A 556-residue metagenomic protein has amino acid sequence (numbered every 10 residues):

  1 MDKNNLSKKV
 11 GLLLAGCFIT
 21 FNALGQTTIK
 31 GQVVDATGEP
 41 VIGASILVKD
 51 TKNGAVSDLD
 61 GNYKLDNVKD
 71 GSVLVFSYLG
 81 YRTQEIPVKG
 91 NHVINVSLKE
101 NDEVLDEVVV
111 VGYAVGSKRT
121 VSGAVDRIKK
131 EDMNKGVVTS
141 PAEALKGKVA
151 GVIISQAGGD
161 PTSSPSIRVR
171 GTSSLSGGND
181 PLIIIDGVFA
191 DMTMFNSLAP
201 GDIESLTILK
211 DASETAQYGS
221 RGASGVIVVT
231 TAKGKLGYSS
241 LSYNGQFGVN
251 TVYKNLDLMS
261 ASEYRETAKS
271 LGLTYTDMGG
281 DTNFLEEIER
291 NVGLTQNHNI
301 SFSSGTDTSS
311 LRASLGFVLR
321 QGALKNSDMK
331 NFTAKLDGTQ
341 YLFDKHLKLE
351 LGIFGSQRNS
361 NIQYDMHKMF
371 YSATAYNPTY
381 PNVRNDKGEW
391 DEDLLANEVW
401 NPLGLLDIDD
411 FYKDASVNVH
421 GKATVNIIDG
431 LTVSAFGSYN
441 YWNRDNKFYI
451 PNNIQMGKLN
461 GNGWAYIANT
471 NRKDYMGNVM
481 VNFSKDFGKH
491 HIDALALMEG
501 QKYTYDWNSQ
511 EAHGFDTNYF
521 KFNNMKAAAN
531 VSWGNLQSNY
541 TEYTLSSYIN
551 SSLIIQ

Functional and structural regions predicted by a protein language model:
M1-L342, L347-F354, N418, Q510 (+1 more regions): Short, small/polar-rich motifs associated with maturation and membrane association, primarily at protein termini
V104, K235-T282, A323-L324, T333 (+2 more regions): Surface-exposed loop/interface segments of Gram-negative outer-membrane beta-barrel transport/assembly proteins
L145, A150, A375-T379, D429: Proline-centered flexible-loop/turn and helix-kink motifs
K233, G305-T308, L342-D344, V425-L431 (+2 more regions): Outer-membrane beta-barrel strand-turn architecture
L315-F317, Y439, L553-I555: Short, small-residue-rich loop/turn micro-motifs
E511, S547-Q556: Short, intrinsically disordered, charge-balanced linker/junction segments flanking boundaries in proteins
